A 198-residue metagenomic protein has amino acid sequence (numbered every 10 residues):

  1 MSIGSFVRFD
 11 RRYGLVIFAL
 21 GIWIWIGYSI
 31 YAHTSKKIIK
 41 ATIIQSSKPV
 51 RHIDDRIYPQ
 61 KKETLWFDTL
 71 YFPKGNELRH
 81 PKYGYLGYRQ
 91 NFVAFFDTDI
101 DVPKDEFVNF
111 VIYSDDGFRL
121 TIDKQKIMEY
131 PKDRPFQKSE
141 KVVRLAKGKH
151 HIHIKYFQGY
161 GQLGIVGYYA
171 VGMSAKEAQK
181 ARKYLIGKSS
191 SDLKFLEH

Functional and structural regions predicted by a protein language model:
I3-P103, Y113-H198: Extracellular/secretory pathway-exposed regions associated with glycan biology
